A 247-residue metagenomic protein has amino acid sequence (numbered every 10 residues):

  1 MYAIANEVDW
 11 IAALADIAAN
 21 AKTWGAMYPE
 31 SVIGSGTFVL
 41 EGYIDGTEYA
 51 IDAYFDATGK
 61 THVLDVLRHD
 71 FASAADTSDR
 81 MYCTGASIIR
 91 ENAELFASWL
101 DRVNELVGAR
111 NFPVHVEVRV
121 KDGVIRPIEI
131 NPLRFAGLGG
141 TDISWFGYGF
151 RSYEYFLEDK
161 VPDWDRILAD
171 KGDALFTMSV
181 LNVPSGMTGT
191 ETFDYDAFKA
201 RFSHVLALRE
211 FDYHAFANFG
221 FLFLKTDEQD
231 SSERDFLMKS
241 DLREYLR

Functional and structural regions predicted by a protein language model:
Y2-N6, Y54-D56: Short beta-strand-to-turn element immediately C-terminal to the catalytic PLP-Schiff-base lysine in fold type I
E7-D45, T77-M81, D101-L106: Conserved ATP-binding module of the ATP-grasp superfamily
A50-S87, V103: Membrane-embedded hairpin module used as a gating/binding unit in multi-pass transport and secretion proteins
A53, E105-G139, L168-G172, S179-G189: Conserved metal-phosphate-binding beta-hairpin within the catalytic cores of diverse ATP-dependent phosphoryl-transfer
F71, N131-Y148: Glycine-rich phosphate/pyrophosphate-binding beta-alpha loops
R80-D122, D142, K160, L168-D173: A long amphipathic alpha-helix within ATP-dependent nucleotide-binding catalytic cores
F146-D159: C-terminal, non-catalytic macromolecule-binding modules
L157-R247: Peripheral (often C-terminal) accessory segments that flank ATP-dependent C-N-forming ligase machineries
